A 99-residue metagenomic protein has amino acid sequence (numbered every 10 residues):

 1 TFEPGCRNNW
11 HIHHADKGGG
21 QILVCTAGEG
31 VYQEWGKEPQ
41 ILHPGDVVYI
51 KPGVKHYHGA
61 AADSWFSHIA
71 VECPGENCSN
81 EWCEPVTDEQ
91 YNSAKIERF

Functional and structural regions predicted by a protein language model:
T1, I22, P39, V47-Y49 (+1 more regions): Conserved hydrophobic/aromatic beta-strand scaffold that supports enzyme active sites
T1-H14: N-terminal first-folded block
G5, L42-D63, C73: Conserved metal-binding segment of the jelly-roll/cupin
R7, K17-P44, V54: A short beta-strand-loop-beta hairpin characteristic of the jelly-roll/cupin
H11-D16, H56-H58: Histidine-centered divalent metal-coordination motifs
I12, T26, E34-G36, A60 (+1 more regions): Residue-level recognition of conserved beta-strand positions in structured domain cores
A15, D46-V48, T87-D88: A short, sequence-level motif marking secondary-structure junctions
Y57-F99: Double-stranded beta-helix
